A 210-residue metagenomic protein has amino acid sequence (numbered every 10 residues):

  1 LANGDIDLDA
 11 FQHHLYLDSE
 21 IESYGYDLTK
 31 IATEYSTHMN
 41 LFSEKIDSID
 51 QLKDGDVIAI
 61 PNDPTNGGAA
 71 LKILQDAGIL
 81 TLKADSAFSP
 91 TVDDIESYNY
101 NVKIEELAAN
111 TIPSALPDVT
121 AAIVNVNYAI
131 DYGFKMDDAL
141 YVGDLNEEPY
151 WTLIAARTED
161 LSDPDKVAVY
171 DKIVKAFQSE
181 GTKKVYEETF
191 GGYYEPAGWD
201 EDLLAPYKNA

Functional and structural regions predicted by a protein language model:
L1-D7, K72-I73, D93-I123, N127-Y128: Short helices/loops that flank or line small-molecule/ion binding pockets
A2-D47: Short, glycine-/small- and polar/acidic-enriched structural segments that line small-molecule recognition paths
S19-I31, E44-I46, D118, I123 (+1 more regions): Ligand-binding "clamshell"
I31-L80: A conserved helix-loop-strand patch within extracytoplasmic ligand-binding domains of the periplasmic binding
H38-I49, W151-V169: A bilobed periplasmic-binding-protein/Venus flytrap-type ligand-binding module shared by bacterial periplasmic
D54-D56, D165-A176: Short amphipathic alpha-helical coupling segments at ligand-binding clamshell hinges and other catalytic/signaling
N66-Q75, K175-G198: Periplasmic-binding protein-like
V126-D163: A C-terminal functional module that forms or caps the active site or interfaces directly with catalytic machinery
